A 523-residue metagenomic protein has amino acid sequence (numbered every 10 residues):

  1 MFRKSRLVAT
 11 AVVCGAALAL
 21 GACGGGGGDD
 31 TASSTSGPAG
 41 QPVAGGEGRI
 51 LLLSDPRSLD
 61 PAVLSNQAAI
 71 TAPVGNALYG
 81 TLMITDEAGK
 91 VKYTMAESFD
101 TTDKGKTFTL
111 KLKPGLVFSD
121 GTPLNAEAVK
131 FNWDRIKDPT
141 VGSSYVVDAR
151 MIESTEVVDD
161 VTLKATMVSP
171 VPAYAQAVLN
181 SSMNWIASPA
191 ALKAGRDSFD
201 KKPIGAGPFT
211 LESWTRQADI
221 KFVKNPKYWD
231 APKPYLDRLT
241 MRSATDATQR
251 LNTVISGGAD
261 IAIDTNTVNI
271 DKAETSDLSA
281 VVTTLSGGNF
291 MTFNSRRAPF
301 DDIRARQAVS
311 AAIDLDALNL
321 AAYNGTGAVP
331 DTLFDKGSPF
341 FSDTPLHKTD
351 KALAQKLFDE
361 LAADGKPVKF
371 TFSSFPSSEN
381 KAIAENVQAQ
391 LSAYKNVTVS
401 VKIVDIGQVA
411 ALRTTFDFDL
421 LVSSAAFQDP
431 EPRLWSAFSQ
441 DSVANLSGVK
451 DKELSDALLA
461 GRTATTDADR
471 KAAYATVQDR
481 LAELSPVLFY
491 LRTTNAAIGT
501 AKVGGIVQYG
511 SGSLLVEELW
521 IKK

Functional and structural regions predicted by a protein language model:
L51-T101, I204: N-terminal lobe/hinge region of extracytoplasmic solute-binding protein
K111, V146-A190, S213: Surface-exposed binding/hinge segments that line and control ligand-binding clefts or catalytic entry sites
N180-K233, R238: Gly/Pro-rich hinge or "lid" segments in bacterial periplasmic/extracellular proteins
P226-D271: Ligand-site clamp/hinge motif
D301-A389, T476, K522: Append "and occasionally in soluble cytosolic enzymes with long acidic Gly/Pro-rich linkers
D359-F427: Ligand/substrate-recognition segments at binding pockets and active sites
T398-K402, G407-V409, S436-A501, K523: Extracytoplasmic/peripheral linker and loop segments enriched in polar/acidic and small residues with frequent Thr/Pro
A497-K523: Long beta-strand-rich cores associated with HINT superfamily self-processing modules
